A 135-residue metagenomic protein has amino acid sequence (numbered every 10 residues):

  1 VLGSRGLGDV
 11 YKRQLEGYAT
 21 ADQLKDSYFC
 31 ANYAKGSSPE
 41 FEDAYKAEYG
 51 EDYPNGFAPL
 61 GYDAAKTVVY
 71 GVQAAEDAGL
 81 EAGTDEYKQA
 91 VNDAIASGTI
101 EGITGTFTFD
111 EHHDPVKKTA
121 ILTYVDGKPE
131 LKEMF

Functional and structural regions predicted by a protein language model:
V1-Y11: Single conserved hydrophobic/aromatic residue that forms the stacking wall/gate of nucleotide- or nucleobase-binding
G8-D9, C30-A34, H112: Active-site-proximal beta-strand/loop segments in catalytic clefts of secreted hydrolases
K12-T20, E42: Pocket-flanking alpha-helical
Q14-L15, A58-T67: Extracytoplasmic ligand-binding site segments that recognize negatively charged/polar headgroups
A21-A31: Rossmann-fold dehydrogenase core element
Y33-F41, G61-A65: Hydrophobic alpha-helical segments within soluble ligand-binding/sensing domains
E48, D52-N55, V69-E130: Segments of small-molecule ligand-sensing domains
